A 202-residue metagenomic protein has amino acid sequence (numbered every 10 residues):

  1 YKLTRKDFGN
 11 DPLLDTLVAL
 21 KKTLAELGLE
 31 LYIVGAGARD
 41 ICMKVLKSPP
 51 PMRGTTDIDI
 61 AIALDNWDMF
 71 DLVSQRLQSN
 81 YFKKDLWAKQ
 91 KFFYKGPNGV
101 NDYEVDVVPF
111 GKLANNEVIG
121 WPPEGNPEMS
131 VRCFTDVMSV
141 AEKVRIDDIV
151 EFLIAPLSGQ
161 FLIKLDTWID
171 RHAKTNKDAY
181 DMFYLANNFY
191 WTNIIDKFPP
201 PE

Functional and structural regions predicted by a protein language model:
Y1-E202: Compositionally biased terminal segments of proteins
